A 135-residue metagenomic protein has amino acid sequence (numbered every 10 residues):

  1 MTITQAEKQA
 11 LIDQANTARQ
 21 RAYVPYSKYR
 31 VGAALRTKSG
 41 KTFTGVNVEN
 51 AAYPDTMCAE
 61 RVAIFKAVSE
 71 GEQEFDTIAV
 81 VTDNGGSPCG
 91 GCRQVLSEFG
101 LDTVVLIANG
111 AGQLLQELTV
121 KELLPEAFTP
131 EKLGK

Functional and structural regions predicted by a protein language model:
T2-R21, E70-K135: C-terminal binding/interaction regions
Q14-T17, A59-K66: Short, well-ordered amphipathic alpha-helical segments that serve as non-catalytic structural scaffolds within diverse
Y23-Y26: Short Gly/Pro-enriched turn/cap motifs at secondary-structure boundaries
K28-T37: Short beta-strand scaffold segments in enzyme catalytic cores
G45-V46, L118: Short hydrophobic alpha-helix segments
N47-V62: Compact, glycine-rich, soluble single-domain proteins
